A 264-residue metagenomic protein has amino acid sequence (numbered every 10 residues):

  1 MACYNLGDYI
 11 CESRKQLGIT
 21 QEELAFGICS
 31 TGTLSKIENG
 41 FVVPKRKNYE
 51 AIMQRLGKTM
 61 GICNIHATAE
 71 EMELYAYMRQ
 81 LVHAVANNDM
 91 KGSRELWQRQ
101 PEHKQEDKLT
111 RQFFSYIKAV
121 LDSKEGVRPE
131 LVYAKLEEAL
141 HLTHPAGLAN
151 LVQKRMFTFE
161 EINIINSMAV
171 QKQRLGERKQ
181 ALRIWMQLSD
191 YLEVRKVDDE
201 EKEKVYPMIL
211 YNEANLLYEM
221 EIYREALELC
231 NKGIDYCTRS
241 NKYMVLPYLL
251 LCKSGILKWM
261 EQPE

Functional and structural regions predicted by a protein language model:
M1-Q16: A short, Lys/Arg-rich alpha-helix, primarily the initiator
L17, N87, E125-G126, L175 (+4 more regions): Structural motif corresponding to the intra-repeat A-B loop/turn of tetratricopeptide repeats
L17-K36: Short alpha-helical DNA-recognition segment
K47-I62: DNA major-groove recognition helix of helix-turn-helix/homeodomain DNA-binding modules
Y75, R79, T110-L121, E160-S167 (+2 more regions): "A position-specific structural signal for the A-helix of alpha-solenoid helical repeats
R94-H103, E137-N150, R183-V197, C230-K242: Amphipathic alpha-helical segments of tetratricopeptide repeats
